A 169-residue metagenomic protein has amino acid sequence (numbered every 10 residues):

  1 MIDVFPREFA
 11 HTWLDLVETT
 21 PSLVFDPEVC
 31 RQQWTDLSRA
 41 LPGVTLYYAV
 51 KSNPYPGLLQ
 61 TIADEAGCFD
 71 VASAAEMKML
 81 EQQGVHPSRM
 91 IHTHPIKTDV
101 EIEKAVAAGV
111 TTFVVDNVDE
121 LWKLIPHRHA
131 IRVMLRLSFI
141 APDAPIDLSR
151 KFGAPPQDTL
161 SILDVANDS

Functional and structural regions predicted by a protein language model:
M1-I131, N167-D168: A charged N-terminal "starter" segment
D116-S169: Conserved anion-binding
